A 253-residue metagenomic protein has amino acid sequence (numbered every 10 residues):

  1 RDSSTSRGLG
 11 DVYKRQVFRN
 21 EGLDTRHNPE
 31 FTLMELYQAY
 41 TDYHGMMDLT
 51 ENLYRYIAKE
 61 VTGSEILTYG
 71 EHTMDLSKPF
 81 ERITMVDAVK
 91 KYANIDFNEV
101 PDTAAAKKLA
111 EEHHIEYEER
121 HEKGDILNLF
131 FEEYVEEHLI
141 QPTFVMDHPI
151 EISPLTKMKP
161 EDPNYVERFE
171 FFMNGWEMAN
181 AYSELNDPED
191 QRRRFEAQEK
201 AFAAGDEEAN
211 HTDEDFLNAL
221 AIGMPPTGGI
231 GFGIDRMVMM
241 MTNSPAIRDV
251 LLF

Functional and structural regions predicted by a protein language model:
D2-Y13: Single conserved hydrophobic/aromatic residue that forms the stacking wall/gate of nucleotide- or nucleobase-binding
S4, Y56-M173, F195-M224: Metal-assisted phosphate- and nucleotidyl-transfer catalytic regions
Q16-Q38: Residues forming anionic-ligand binding surfaces in small-molecule and nucleic-acid pockets of primarily soluble enzymes
E35-H44, E184: A generic structural motif
H44-E60: His/Asp/Glu-rich mid-to-C-terminal helical/loop segments that flank catalytic regions of hydrolases
M46-T50, K123, L127, D187 (+3 more regions): Hydrophobic (often cysteine-bearing) scaffold residues that line and stabilize catalytic clefts of nucleotide/cofactor
V145, A181, G233: Hydrophobic, well-ordered secondary-structure elements that form the walls of internal hydrophobic environments
P188-F253: Active-site pocket scaffolds in enzymes
